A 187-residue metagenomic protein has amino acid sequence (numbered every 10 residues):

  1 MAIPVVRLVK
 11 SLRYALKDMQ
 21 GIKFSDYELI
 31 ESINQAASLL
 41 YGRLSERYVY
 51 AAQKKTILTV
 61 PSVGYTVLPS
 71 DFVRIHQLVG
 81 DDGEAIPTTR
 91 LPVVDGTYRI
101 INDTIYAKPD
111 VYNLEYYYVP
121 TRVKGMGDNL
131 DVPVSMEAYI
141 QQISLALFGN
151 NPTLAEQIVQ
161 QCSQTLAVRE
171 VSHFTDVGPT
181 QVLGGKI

Functional and structural regions predicted by a protein language model:
M1-I187: Glycine-enriched, solvent-exposed interface loops adjoining structured elements
